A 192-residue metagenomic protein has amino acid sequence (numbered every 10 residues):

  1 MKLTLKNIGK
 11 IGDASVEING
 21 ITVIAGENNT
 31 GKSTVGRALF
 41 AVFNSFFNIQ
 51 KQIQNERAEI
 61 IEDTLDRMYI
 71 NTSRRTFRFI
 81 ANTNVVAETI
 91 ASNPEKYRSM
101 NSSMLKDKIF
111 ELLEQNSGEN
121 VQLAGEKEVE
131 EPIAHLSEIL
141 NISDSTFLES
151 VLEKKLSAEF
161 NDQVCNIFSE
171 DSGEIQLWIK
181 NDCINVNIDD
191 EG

Functional and structural regions predicted by a protein language model:
M1-G192: P-loop NTPase switch/coupling surface
